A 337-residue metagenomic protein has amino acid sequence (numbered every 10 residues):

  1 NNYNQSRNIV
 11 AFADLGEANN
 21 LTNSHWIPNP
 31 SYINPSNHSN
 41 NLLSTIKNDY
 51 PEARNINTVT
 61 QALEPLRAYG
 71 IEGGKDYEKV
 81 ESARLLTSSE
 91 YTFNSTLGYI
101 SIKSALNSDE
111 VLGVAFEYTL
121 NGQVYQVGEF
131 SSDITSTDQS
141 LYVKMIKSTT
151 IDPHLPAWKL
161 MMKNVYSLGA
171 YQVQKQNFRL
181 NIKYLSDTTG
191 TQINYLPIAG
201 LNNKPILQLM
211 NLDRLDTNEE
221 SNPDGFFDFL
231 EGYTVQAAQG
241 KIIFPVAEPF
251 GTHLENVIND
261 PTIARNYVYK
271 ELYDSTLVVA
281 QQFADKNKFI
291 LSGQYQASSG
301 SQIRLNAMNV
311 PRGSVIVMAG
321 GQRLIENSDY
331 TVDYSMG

Functional and structural regions predicted by a protein language model:
N1-M336: Surface-exposed, low-hydrophobicity segments enriched in Gly/Pro/acidic/Ser residues that characterize the mature
